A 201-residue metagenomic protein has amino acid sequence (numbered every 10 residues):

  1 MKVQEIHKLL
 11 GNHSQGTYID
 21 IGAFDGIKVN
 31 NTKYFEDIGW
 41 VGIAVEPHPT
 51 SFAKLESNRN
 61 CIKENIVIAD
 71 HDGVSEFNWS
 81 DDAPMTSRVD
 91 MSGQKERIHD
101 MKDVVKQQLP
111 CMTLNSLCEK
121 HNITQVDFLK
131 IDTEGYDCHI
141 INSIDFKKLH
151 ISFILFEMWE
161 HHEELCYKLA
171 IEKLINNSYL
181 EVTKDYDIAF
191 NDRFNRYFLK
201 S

Functional and structural regions predicted by a protein language model:
M1-S201: Phosphate/nucleotide-binding beta-alpha loop and adjacent structural elements of enzyme active sites
